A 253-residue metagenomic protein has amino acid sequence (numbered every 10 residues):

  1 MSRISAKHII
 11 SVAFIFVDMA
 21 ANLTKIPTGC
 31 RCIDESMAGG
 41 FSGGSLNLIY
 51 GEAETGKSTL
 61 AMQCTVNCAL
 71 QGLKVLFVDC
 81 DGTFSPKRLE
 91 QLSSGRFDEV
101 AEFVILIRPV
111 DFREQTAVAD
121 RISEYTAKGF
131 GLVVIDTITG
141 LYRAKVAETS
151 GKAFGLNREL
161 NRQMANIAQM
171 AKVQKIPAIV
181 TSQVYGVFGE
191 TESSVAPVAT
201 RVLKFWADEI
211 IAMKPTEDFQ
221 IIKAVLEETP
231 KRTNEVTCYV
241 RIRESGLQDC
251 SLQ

Functional and structural regions predicted by a protein language model:
M1-F77: Detector for small/aliphatic-rich hydrophobic stretches
I33, I49, L89, V104 (+3 more regions): Conserved RecA-like P-loop NTPase ATPase core
S42-R121: Conserved P-loop
D81-F84, V110-Q115, T139-L141, V184-F188 (+2 more regions): Conserved nucleotide-binding/hydrolysis micro-motifs of P-loop NTPases
E102, G131, D208: Conserved acidic residues
Q115-Y125, A224-T229: Short, surface-exposed amphipathic charged segments that create phosphate/polyanion-binding patches used for binding
A119-F205: P-loop NTPase motor core
M170-Q253: Phosphate-binding/switch region of NTP-binding enzymes
